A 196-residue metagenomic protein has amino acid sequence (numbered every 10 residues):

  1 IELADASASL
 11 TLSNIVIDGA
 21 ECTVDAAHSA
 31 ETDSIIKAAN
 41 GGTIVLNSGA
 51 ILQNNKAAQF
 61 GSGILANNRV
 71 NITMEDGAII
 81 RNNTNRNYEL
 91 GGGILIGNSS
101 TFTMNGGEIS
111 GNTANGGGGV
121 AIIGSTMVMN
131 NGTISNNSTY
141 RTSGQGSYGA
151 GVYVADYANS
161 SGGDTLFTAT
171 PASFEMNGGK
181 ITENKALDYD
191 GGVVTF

Functional and structural regions predicted by a protein language model:
I1-E21, T32-K56, F60-T84, I94-T113 (+2 more regions): Surface-exposed loop/turn motifs in large extracellular/passenger domains
C22-A26: LRR N-terminal entry segment and analogous cap-like coil->beta motifs
